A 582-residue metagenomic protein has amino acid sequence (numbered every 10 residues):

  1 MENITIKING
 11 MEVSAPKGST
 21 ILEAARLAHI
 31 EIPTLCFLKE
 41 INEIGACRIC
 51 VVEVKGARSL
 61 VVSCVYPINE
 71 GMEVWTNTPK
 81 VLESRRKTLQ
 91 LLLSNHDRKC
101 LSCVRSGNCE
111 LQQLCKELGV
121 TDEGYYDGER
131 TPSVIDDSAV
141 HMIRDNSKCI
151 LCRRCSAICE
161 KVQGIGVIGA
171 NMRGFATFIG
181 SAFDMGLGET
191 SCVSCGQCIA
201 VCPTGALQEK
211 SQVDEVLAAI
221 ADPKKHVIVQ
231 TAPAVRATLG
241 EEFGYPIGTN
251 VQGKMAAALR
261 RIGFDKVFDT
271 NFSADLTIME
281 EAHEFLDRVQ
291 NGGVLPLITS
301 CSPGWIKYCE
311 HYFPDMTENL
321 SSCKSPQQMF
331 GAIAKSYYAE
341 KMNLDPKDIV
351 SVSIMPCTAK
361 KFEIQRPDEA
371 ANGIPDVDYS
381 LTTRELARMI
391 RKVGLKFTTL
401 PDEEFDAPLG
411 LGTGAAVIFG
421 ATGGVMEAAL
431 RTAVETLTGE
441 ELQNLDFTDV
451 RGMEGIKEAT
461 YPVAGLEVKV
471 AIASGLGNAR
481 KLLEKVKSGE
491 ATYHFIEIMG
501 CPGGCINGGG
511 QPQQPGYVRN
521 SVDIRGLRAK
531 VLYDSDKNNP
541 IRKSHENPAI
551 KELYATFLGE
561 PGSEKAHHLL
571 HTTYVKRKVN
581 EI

Functional and structural regions predicted by a protein language model:
M1-I4, I135-D136, A176-F178, P233-A237: A short alpha-helix capping/helix-coil boundary motif
I4, E12-N77, V81-E83, L93 (+1 more regions): Iron-sulfur-associated redox domains of electron-transfer enzymes in respiratory and anaerobic energy metabolism
I8: Conserved phosphate-binding elements of NTP-dependent enzyme cores
R48-S194, A200, L207-D222, H226: Fe-S ferredoxin-like electron-transfer domains and their immediately adjacent linker/connector regions across
Q163, C202, Y338-M342: Structural motif corresponding to the C-terminal cap of alpha-helices
